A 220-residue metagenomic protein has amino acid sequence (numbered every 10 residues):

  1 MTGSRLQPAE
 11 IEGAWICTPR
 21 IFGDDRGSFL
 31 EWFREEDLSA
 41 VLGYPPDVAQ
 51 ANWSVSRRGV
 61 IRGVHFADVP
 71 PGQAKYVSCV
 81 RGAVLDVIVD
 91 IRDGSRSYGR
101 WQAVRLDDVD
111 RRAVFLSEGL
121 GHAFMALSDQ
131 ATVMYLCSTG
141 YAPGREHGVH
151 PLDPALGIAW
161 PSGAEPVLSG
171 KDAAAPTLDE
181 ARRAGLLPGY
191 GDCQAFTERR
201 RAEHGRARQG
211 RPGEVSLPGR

Functional and structural regions predicted by a protein language model:
M1-V109, Q130, A142-R220: Non-catalytic, conserved peripheral segments adjacent to functional cores
L106-D129, L136: Conserved metal-binding segment of the jelly-roll/cupin
Y135-C137, P143: Extended, polar beta-sheet/loop recognition surfaces of beta-rich domains that mediate binding to diverse ligands
